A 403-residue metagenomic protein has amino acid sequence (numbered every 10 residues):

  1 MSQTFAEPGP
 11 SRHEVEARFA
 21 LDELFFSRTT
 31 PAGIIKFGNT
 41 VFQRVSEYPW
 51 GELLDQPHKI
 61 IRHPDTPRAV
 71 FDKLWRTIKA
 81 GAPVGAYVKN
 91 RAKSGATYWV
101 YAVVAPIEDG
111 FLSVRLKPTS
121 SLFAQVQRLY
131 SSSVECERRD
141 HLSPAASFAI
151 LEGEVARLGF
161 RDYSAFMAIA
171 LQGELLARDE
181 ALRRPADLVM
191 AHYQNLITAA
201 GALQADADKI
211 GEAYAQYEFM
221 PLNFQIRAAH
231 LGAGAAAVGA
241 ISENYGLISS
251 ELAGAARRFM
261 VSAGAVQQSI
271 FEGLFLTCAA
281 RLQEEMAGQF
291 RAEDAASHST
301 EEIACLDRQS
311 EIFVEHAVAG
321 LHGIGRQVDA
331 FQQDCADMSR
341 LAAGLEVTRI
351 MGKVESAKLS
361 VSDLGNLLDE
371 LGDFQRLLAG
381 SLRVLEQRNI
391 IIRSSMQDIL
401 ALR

Functional and structural regions predicted by a protein language model:
F5-V134, H192, I197, L203-N223 (+6 more regions): Sensory/regulatory domains in signal-transduction proteins
D109-R183, L378: Sensory coupling linkers of modular signal transduction proteins
S164, Q172-D179, R183-A186, M190 (+3 more regions): HAMP-like cytoplasmic coiled-coil signal relay modules immediately C-terminal to transmembrane segments
R178-L196, S310-G320: Short, charge-rich amphipathic alpha-helices with coiled-coil/heptad character
S299: Short helix-loop capping/hinge segments that flank enzyme active sites or metal/cofactor-binding pockets
V328: Substrate-recognition/cap regions that form aromatic- and gly/pro-loop-enriched pockets for small-molecule ligands
